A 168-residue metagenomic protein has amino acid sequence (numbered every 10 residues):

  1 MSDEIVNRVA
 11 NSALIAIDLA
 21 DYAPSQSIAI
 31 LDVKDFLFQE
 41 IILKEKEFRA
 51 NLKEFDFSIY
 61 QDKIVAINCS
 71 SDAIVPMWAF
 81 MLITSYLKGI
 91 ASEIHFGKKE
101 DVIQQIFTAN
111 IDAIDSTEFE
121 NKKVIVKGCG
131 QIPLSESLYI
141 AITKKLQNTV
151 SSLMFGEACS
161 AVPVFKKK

Functional and structural regions predicted by a protein language model:
M1-I74, T149-S152, G156-E157, V164-K168: N-terminal, charge-rich interaction modules
I42, Q104-I111, E136, T143: Peripheral peptide segments
L52-K53, I94, S137-L138, K145-L146: A domain-level signal for the structural core that forms small-molecule/cofactor-binding pockets and catalytic centers
I64-S70, H95-G97, K123-C129: Short glycine-rich or small-residue beta-strand-to-loop segments that form or flank ligand, phosphate, metal/Fe-S
S70-M77, C129-E136, S160-A161: Gly/Ser/Thr-rich loops at beta-strand to alpha-helix junctions that form or flank small-molecule/cofactor-binding
A79-E118, G156-A161: Long, charge-dense
F80-K88, L138-Q147: Short, non-transmembrane amphipathic alpha-helical segments
S116-I140: Extended, charge-rich low-complexity interaction segments
